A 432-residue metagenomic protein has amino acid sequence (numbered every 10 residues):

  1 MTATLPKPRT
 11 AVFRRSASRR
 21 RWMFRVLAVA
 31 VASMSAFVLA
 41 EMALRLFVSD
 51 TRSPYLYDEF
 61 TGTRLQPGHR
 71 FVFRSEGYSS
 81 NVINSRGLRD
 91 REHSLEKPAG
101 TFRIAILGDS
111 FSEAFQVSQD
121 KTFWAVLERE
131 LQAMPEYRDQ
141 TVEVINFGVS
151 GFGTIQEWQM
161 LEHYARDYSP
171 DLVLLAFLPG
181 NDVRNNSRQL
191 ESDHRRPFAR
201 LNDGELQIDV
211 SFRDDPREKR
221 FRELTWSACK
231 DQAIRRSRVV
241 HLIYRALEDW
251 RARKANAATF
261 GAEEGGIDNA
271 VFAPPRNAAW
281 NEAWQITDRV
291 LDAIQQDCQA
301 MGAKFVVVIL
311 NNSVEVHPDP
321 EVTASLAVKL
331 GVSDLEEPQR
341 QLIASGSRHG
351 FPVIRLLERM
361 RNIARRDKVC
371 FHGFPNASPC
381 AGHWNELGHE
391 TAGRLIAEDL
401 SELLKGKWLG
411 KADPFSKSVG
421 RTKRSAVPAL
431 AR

Functional and structural regions predicted by a protein language model:
T2-R103, D167-D171, R184-D193, Q207-S227 (+1 more regions): N-terminal secretory targeting modules
F13-R14, K121, P179-F351, L356-D367 (+2 more regions): Serine-dependent acyl-ester chemistry module
E41, D109, E157, V173 (+3 more regions): Generic structural signal for small/hydrophobic residues in well-ordered secondary structure, especially within
F47-R138, T259-N269, R340, M360-P379 (+1 more regions): Membrane/wall-proximal cationic-aromatic binding patches
S80-N81, S94, A99, R103-A105 (+3 more regions): Conserved SGNH/GDSL esterase-like catalytic core that processes O-acyl groups on lipids and polysaccharides
S110-V117, N146-S150, W280-W284, G331-V332 (+1 more regions): Second-shell loop/turn segments in exported
A125, R129, Q159, R289-D292 (+6 more regions): Solvent-exposed, polar/charged alpha-helical surfaces in well-ordered, non-transmembrane soluble domains, broadly
N376-K423: Histidine-centered active-site loop/cap adjacent to the catalytic His in serine esterases/O-acetyl transfer systems
